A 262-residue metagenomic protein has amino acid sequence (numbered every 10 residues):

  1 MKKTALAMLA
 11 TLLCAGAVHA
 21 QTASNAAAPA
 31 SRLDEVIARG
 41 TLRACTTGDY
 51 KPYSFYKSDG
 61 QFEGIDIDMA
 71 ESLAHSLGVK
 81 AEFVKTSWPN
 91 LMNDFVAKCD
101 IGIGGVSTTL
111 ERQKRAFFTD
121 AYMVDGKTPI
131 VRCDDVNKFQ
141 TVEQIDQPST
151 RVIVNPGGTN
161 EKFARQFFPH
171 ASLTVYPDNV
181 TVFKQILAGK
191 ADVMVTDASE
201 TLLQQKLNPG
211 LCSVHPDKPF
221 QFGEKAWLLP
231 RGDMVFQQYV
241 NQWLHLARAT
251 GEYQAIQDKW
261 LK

Functional and structural regions predicted by a protein language model:
Q21-A27, T159-Y176, S213-D217, L244-K262: Ligand-binding clefts/hinges and TM-proximal coupling segments of bilobed small-molecule sensing domains
T22-V106, K114: Extracytoplasmic small-molecule ligand-binding "clamshell" domains of the periplasmic binding protein/Venus flytrap
S54-S58, A70-V79, T141-D146, N160-P177 (+2 more regions): Ligand-binding cleft/hinge of the Venus flytrap
I67, E82-N93, N137-F139, T174-A188 (+1 more regions): Short helix-initiation/N-cap motifs at beta->coil->alpha
L73, D94-V96, I145, I186-L187 (+2 more regions): Hydrophobic residues within well-ordered alpha-helices
P89-N93, V106-R115, F163-Q166, L187-Q221: A ligand-binding cleft/hinge motif common to bilobed small-molecule-binding domains
V124-V131, A198, L202-H245, K262: Periplasmic-binding protein-like
C133-T150: Flexible hinge/capping segments at coil-to-helix
